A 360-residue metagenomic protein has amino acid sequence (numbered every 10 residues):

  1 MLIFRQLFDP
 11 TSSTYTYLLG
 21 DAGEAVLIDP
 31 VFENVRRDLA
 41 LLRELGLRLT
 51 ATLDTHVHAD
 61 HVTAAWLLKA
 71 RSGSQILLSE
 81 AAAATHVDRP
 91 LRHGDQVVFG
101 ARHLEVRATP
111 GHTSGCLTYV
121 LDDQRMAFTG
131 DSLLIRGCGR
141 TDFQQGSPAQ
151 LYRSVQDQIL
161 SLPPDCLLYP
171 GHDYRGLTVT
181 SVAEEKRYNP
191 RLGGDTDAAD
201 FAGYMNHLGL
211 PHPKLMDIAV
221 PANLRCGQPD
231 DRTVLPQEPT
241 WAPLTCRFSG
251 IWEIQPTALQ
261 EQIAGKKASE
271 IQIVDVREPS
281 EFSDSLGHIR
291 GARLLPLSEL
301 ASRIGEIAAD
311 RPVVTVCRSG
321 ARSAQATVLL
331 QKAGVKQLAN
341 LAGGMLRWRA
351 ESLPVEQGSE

Functional and structural regions predicted by a protein language model:
M1-R48, Y119-G130, R136: Conserved beta-strand hairpin/beta-sheet module of binuclear metal-dependent hydrolase folds, prominently
S12-S13, F32-A108, R125, Y188 (+1 more regions): Active-site HxH/HxHxD metal-binding segment of metal-dependent hydrolases
L18, Q96-D122, M126, P256: Core dinuclear metal-dependent hydrolase active-site scaffold
V26, A51-L53, E105, M126-F128 (+2 more regions): Residue-level marker for buried hydrophobic side chains located in beta-strands that build the well-ordered beta-sheet
P30, V57, A81-A82, H112-T113 (+5 more regions): Active-site metal-binding loops of divalent metal-dependent hydrolases
R153-L167, G171-T257: Accessory terminal helices/loops
P236-T315, G358: Positively charged, proline/Ser/Thr-rich regional signature most characteristic of the Rhodanese/CDC25-like
L297-A350: Catalytic cysteine-centered active loop of the rhodanese-like fold, especially the PTP/DSP P-loop
